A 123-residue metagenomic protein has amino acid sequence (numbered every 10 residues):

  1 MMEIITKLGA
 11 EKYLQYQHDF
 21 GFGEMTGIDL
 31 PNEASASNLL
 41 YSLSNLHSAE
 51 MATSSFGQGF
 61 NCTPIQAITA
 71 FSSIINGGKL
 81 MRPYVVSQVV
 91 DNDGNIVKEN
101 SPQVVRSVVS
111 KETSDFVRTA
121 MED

Functional and structural regions predicted by a protein language model:
M1-D123: Beta-lactam-recognizing serine transpeptidase/beta-lactamase-like catalytic domain environment
